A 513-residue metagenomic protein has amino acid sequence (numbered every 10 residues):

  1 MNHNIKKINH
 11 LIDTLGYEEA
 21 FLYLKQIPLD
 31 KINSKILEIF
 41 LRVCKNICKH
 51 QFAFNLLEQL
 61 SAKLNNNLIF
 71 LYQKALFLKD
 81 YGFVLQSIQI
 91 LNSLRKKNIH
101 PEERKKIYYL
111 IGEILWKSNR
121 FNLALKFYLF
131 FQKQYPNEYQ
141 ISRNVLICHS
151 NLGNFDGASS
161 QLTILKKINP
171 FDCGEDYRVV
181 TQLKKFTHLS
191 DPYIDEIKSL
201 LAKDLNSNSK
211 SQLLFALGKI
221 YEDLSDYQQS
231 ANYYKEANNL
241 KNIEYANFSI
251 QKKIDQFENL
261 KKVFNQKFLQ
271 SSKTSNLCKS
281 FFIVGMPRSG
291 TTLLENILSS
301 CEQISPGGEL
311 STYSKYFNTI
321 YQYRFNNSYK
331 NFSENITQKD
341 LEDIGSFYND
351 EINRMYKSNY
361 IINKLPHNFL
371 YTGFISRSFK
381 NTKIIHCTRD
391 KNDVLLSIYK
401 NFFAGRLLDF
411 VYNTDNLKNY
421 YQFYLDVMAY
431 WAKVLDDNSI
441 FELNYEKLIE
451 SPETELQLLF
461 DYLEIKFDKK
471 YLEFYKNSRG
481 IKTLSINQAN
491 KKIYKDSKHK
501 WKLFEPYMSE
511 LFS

Functional and structural regions predicted by a protein language model:
K7, I39-F40, K74, I111 (+3 more regions): Structural register within alpha-helical repeat arrays
I36, F70, R104-I107, I141 (+2 more regions): TPR alpha-solenoid repeat register
S159-Q161, Y177, I194-N206, L214-S280 (+4 more regions): PAPS-dependent sulfotransferases, especially Golgi type II membrane carbohydrate sulfotransferases
K273-F379, C387: Phosphate-binding active sites in nucleotide-utilizing proteins
I375-K400: Conserved phosphate-donor/acceptor-positioning beta-strand/loop module used by diverse small-molecule
